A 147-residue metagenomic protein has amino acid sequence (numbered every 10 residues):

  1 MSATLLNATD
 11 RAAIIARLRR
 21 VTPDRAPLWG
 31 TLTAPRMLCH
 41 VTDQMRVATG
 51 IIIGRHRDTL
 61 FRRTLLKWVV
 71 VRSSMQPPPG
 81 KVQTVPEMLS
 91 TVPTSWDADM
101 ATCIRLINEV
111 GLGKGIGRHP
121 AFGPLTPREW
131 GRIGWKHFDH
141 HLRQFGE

Functional and structural regions predicted by a protein language model:
M1-R19: Extreme N-terminal tail/first-helix region
S2-T4, R25-P27, L89-T94, P127-R128: Active-site rim elements
N7-A8, T102-I107, W135: Membrane-proximal intrinsically disordered regions of secretory-pathway and membrane-system proteins
R11-A16, G80-K81, V110-I116: Short alpha-helical hairpin
L18, A34, V41-Q44, C103-I107: N-terminus-centered regions that define maturation/targeting leaders and the start of the first functional domain
R20, D24, T84-E87: Short, contiguous pre-domain boundary segments
D24-V71, L112-E147: Short, contiguous alpha-helical
T49-T102, I107-E109: Short, helix-capping/interhelical loops that line the mouth of catalytic, cofactor-, or ligand-binding pockets
